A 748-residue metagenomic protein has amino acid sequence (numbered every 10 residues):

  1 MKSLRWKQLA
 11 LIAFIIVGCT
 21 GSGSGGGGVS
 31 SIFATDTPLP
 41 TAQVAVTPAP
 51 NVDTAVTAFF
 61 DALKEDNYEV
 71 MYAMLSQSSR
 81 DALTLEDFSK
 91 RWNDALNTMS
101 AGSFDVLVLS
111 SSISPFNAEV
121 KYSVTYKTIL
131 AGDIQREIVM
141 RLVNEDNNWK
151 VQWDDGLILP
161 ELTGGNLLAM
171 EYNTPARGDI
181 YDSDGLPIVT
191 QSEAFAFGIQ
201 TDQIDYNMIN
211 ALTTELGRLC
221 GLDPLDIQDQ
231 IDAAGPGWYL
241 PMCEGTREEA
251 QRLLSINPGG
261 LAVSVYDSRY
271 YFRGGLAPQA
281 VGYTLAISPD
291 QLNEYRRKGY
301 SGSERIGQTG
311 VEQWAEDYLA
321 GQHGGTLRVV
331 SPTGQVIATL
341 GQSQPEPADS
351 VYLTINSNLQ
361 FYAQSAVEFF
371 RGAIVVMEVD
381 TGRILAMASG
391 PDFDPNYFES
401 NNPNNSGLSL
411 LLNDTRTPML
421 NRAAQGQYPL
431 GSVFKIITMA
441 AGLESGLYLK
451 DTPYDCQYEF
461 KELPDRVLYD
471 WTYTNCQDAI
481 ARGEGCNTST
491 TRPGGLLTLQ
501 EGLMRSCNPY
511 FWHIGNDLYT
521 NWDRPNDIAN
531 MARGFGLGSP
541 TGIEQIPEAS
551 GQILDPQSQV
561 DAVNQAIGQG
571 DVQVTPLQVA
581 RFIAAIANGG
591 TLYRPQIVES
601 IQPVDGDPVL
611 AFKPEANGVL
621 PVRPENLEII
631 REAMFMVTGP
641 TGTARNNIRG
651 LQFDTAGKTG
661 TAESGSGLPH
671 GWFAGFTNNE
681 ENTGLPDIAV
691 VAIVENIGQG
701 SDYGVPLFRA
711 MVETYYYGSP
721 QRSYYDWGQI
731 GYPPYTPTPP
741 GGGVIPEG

Functional and structural regions predicted by a protein language model:
K2-L9: Bacterial N-terminal signal peptides that target proteins for export
V17-G18: C-terminal motif of bacterial Sec signal peptides marking the signal peptidase cleavage site
G21, G28-D61, E65: Short, low-complexity N-terminal intrinsically disordered segments enriched in polar/charged residues
V29-A34, L109-A373, F393-P418, R422 (+3 more regions): Extracytoplasmic/periplasmic proteins that interact with beta-lactams or build/remodel peptidoglycan
A42-A49, V56-D61, M74-S79, T125-I129 (+14 more regions): Second-shell loop/turn segments in exported
P48, D53-A58, E69-E119: Short solvent-exposed beta->alpha transition segments
P50-E65, E69-A73, E86, K90 (+24 more regions): Solvent-exposed, polar/charged alpha-helical surfaces in well-ordered, non-transmembrane soluble domains, broadly
V330-L340, D380-S432, I437-V694, G700 (+1 more regions): Beta-lactam-recognizing serine transpeptidase/beta-lactamase-like catalytic domain environment
